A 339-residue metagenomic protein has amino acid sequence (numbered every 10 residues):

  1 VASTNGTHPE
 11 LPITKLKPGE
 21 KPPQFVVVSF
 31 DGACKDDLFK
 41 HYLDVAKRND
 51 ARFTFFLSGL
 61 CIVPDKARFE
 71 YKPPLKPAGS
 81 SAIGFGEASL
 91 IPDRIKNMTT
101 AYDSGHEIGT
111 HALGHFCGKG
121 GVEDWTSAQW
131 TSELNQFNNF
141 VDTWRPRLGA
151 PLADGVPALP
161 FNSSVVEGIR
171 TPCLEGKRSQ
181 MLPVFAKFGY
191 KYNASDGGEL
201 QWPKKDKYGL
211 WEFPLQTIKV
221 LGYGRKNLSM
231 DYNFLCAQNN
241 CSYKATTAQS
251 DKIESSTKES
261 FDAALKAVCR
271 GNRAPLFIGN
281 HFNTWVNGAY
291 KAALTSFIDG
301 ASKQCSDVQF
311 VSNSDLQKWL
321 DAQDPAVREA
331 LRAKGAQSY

Functional and structural regions predicted by a protein language model:
A2-G109, G114-K119, S127, Q136-P183 (+6 more regions): Active-site beta->alpha N-cap acidic-glycine motif
F30, Y290-F297, V311-S314: Composition- and surface-driven signal marking solvent-exposed, interaction-prone regions in large proteins
Y71-A88, V156-N272, D324, R328-R332: Active-site-adjacent pocket scaffolds in enzyme catalytic domains
A88-I91, S127-N135, D251-K258, G288-K291: Non-membrane alpha-helical structural segments and their capping/turn regions in soluble enzymes
K119-E123, K226: Short acidic, glycine/proline-rich loop/turn micro-motifs
E259-K303: Extracellular low-complexity, Gly/Ser/Thr-rich intrinsically disordered linkers and protease-sensitive activation/hinge
V311-Y339: C-terminal regions of proteins
